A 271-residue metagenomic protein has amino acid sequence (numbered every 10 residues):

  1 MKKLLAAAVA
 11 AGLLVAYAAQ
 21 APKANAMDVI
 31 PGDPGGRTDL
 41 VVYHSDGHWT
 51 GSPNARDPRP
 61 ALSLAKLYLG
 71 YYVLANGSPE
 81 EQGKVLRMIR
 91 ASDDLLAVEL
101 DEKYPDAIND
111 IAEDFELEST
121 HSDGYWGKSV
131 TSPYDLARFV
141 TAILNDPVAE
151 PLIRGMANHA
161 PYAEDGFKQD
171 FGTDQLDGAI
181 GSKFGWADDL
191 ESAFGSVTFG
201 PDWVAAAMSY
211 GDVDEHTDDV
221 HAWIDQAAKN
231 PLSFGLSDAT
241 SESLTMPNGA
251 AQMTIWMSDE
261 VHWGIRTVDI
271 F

Functional and structural regions predicted by a protein language model:
M1-A26: Secretory targeting and sorting signals
K2-K3, K66, K183: A general lysine-centric signal
N25-T38, S45-T50, Y104-F271: Penicillin-recognizing serine hydrolase domain
G47-N54, L67-G70, A91-D93: Acidic/histidine-rich, surface-exposed loop or edge segments in extracytoplasmic proteins
A55-R56, A193: Residue-level structural signal for beta-strand termini and adjacent loop
P58-P79, M88, A205: Active-site SXXK
Y72, E99, R138: Alpha-helical scaffold segments in soluble metabolic enzymes
G77-Y125: Conserved catalytic neighborhood of penicillin-recognizing serine enzymes
